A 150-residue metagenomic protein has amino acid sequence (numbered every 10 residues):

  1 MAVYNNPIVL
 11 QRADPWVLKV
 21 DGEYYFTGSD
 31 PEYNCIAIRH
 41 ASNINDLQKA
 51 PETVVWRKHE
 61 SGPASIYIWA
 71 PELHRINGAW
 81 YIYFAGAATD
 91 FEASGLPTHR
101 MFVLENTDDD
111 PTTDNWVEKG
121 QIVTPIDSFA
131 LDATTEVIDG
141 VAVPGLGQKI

Functional and structural regions predicted by a protein language model:
M1-I150: Carbohydrate-active catalytic/glycan-binding domains of CAZyme proteins, especially the secreted or lumenal ectodomains
